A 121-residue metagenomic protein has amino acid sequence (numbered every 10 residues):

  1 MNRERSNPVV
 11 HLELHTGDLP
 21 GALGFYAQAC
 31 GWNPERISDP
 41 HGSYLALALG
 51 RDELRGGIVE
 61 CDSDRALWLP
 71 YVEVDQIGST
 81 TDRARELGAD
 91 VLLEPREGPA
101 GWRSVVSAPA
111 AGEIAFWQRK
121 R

Functional and structural regions predicted by a protein language model:
M1-L23, E53, W68-P70, W117-R121: N-terminal beta-strand motif that seeds the catalytic metal site of vicinal oxygen chelate
M1-R5, L14, E35-S38, T81-R121: Vicinal oxygen chelate
S6, P20-G21, A27, D39 (+3 more regions): Alpha-helical structural elements
V9-G17, C61-R85, W102-S107: Vicinal oxygen chelate
H11, H15-Y44: N-terminal first-folded block
G17-A22, G42, R55, A66-L67 (+3 more regions): Residues in flexible loops and secondary-structure boundaries
C30, A46, E53-S63, P70-E73 (+3 more regions): Conserved, structured core segments of small domains
W32-L67, V106, E113-R119: Conserved short beta-strand elements that form part of the metal-binding/catalytic scaffold of enzyme active sites
